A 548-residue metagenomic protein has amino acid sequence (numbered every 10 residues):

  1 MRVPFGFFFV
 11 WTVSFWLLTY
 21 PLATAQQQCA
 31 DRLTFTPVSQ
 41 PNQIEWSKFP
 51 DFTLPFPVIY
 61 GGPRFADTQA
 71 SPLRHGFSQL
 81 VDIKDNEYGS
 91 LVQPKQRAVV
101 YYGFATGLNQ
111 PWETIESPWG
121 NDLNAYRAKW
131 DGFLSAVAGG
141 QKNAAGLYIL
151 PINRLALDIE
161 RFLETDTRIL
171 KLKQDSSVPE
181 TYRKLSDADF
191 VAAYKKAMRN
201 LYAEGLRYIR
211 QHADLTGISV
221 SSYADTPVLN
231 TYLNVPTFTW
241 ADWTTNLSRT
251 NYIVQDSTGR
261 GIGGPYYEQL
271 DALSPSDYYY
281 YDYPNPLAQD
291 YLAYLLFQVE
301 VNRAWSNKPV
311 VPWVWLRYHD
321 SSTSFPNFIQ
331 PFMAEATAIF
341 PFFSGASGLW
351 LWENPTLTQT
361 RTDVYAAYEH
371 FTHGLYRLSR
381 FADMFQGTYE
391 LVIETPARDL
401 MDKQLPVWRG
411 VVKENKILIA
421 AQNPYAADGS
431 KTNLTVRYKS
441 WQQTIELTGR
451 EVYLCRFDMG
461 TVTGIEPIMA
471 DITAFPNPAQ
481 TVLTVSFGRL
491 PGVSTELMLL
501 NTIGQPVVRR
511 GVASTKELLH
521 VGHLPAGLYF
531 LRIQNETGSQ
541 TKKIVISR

Functional and structural regions predicted by a protein language model:
M1-F7: Positively charged n-region of N-terminal signal peptides that target proteins for export
F8-Y20: Bacterial N-terminal signal peptides
L18, Y318, V482-T484: Local alpha-helix boundary/kink/capping signal
L18-Q28: Bacterial Sec-dependent signal peptides at the C-terminal "C-region" and cleavage site
Q26-M459: Glycan-processing catalytic domains of CAZymes
R161, L316, N423, M459-T461 (+4 more regions): Non-catalytic surface loops within mature trypsin-like serine protease
R456-D471: Low-complexity, Pro/Thr/Ser/Gly/Ala-rich linker/spacer regions in secreted, extracellular modular proteins
I468-F475, A479-R548: C-terminal outer-membrane/trafficking sorting elements
